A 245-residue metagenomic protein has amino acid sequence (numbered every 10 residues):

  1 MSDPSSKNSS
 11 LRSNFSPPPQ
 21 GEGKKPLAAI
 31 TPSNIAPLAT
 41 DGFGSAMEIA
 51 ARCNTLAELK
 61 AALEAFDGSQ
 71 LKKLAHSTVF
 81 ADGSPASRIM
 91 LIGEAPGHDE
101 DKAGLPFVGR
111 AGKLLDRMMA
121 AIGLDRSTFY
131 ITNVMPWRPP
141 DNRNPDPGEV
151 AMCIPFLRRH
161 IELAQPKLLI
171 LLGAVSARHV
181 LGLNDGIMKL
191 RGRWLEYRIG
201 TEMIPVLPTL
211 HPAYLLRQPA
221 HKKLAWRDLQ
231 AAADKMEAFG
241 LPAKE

Functional and structural regions predicted by a protein language model:
M1-F15, K24-E245: A polyanion-binding, active-site-adjacent surface
